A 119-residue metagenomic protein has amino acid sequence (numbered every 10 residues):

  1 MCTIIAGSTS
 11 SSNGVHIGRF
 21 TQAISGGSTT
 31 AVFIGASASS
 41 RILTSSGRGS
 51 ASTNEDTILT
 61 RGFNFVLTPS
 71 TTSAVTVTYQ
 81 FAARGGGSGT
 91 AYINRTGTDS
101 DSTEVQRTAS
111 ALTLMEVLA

Functional and structural regions predicted by a protein language model:
M1-A74, Q80-A119: Terminal beta-strand-rich extracellular "head" domains that mediate receptor/glycan or other ligand binding
